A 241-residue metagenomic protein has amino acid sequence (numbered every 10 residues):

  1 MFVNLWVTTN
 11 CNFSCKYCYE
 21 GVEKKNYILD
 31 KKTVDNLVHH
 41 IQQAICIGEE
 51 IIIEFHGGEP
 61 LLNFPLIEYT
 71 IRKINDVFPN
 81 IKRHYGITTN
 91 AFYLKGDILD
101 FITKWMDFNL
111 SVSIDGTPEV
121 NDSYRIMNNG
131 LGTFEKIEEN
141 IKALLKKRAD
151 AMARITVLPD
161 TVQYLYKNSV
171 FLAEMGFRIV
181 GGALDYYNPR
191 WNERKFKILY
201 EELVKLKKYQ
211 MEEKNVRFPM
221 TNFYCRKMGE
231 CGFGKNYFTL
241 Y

Functional and structural regions predicted by a protein language model:
M1, E49-I51, G234: Exposed loop/turn and edge beta-strand positions of beta-sandwich/beta-sheet ligand-binding modules
F2-K32: Canonical Radical SAM [4Fe-4S] cluster-binding loop centered on the CxxxCxxC motif and its immediate flanking residues
V3, F108-L110, N236: Generic beta-strand structural signal
I28-K31, M127, L131, F196-Y200: Short, conserved loop/turn and helix-capping segments at secondary-structure boundaries that abut family-defining
V34, V38-E54, N63-D185, W191: Radical SAM/AdoMet-radical enzyme domain recognition
G58: Active-site neighborhood of divalent metal-dependent phosphoester/pyrophosphate hydrolases
R190-Y241: A C-terminal junction/extension of Radical SAM enzymes
